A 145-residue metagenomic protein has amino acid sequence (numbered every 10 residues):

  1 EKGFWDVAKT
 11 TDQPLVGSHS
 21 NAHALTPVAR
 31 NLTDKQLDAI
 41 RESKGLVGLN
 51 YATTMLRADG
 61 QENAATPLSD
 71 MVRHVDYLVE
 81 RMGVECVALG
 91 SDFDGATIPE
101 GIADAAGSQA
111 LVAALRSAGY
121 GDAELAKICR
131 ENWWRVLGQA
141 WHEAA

Functional and structural regions predicted by a protein language model:
E1, S20-H23, A52-T54, D92-A96: Active-site beta-loop-alpha junctions enriched in small/polar residues
E1-V16, A29-K44, S69-E85: Histidine/acidic residue-rich metal-binding segments in metalloenzymes
V7, A88-L89, A126-R130: Beta-strand segments within the central parallel beta-sheet cores of soluble alpha/beta enzyme folds
H19, V47, D92, L125 (+1 more regions): Conserved, mostly hydrophobic/aromatic
N21-L32, L56-V72: Active-site glycine- and acidic-residue-rich loops that bind and position anionic ligands or nucleotide-like cofactors
K44-M55, G60: A conserved active-site cap/scaffold subdomain adjacent to cofactor or substrate pockets
Y51, R81-A105: Short acidic/histidine-rich active-site segments
A103-A145: Mid-to-C-terminal alpha-helical segments outside catalytic/metal-binding sites
